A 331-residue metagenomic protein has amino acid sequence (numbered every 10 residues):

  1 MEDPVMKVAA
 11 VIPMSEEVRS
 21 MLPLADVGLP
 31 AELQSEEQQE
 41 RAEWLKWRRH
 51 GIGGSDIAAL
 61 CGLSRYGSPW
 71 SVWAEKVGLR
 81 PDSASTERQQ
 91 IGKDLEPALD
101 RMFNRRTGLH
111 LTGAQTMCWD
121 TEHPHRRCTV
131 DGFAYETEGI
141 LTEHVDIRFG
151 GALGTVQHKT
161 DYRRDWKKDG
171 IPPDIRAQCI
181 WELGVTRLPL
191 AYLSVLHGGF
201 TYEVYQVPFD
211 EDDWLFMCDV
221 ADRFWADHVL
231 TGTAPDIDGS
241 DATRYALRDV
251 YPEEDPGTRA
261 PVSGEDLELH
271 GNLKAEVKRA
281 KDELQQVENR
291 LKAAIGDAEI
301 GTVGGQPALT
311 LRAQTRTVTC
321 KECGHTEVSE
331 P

Functional and structural regions predicted by a protein language model:
M1-P331: Accessory terminal regions of nucleic-acid processing enzymes
